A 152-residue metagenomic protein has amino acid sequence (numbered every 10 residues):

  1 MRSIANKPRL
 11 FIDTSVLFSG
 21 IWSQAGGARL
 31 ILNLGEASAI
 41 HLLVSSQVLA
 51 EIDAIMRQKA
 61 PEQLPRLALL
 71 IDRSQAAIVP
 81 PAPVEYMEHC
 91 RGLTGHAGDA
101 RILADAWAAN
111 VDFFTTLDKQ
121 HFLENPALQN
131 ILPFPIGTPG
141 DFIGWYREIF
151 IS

Functional and structural regions predicted by a protein language model:
M1-P8, S152: Intrinsically disordered, low-complexity and often Lys/Arg-enriched segments
L10-I12, W22-Q58: PIN/NYN-family metal-dependent endoribonuclease catalytic core
H41, Q75-A77, P135: Conserved beta-strand segments of alpha/beta enzyme cores
S46, D53-Y86: Domain-scale selection of a single, long terminal region that carries the protein's primary operational module
A76-A127: Active-site neighborhoods of divalent-metal-dependent phosphate/nucleic-acid chemistry enzymes
H96, F113, Q120-S152: Acidic, PIN/NYN-like endoribonuclease modules and their adjacent C-terminal/linker elements
